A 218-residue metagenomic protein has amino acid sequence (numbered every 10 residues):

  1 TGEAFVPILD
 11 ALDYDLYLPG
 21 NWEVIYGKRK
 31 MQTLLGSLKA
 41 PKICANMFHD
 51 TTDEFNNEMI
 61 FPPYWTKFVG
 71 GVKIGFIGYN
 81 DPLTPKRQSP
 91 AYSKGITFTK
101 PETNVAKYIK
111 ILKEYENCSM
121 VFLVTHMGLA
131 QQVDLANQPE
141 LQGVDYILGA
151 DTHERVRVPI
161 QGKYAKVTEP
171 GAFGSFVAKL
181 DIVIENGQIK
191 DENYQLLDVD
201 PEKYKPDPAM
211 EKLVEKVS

Functional and structural regions predicted by a protein language model:
T1-K205, A209-M210: Acidic, metal/ion-coordinating pockets
Y17, E215-S218: Acidic, glycine-rich low-complexity/disordered segments
